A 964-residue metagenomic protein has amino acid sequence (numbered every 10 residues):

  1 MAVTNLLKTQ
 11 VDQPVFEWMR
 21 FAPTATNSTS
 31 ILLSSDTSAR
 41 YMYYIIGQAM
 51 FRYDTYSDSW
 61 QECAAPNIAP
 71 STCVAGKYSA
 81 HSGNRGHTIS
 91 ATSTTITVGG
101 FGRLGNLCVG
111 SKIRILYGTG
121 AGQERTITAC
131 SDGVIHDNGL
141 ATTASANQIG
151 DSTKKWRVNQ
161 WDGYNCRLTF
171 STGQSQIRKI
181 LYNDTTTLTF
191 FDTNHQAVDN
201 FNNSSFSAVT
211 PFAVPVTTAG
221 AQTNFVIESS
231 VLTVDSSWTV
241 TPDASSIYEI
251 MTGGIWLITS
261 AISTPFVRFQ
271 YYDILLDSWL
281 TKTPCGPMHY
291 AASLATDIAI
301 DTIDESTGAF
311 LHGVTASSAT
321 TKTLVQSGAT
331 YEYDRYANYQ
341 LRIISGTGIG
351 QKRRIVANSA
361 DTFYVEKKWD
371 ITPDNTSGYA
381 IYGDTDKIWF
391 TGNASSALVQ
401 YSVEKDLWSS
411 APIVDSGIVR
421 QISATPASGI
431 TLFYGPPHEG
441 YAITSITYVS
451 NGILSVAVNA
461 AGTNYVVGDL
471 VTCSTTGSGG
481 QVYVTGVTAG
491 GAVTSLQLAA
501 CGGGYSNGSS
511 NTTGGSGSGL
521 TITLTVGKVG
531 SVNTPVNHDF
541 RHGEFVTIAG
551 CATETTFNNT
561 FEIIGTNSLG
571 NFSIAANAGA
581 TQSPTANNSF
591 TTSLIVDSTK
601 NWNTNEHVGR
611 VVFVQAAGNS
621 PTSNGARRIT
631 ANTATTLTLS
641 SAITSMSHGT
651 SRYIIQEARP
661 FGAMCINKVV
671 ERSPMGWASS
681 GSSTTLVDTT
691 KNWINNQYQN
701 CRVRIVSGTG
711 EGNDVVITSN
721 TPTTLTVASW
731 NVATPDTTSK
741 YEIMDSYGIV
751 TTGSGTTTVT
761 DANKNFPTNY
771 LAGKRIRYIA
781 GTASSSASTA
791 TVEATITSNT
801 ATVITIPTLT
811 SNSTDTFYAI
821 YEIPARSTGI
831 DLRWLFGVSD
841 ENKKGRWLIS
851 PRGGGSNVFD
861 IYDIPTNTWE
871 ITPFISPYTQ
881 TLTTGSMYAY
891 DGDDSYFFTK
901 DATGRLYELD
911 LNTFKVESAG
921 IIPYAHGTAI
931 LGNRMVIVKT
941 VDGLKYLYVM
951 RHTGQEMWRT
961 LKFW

Functional and structural regions predicted by a protein language model:
M1-S82, G105-N106, D199-N200, A213-T217 (+8 more regions): Kelch-like beta-propeller repeat domains
T94-G99, G133-I135, S145-G150, T185-A197 (+14 more regions): A generic structural motif
I96, G110-I113, I127, I149 (+30 more regions): Extracellular/surface recognition and adhesion modules
R103-Y117, W156-S171, A197-E228, T239-G253 (+12 more regions): Extended Gly/Ser/Thr-rich low-complexity repeat segments, especially those forming or decorating extracellular
V109-G110, G122, G163, S175 (+10 more regions): A glycine-biased structural micro-motif
Y117-G120, S131-G133, K154-W156, F170-Q174 (+30 more regions): Acidic glycine-/aspartate-rich tracts in secreted/extracellular proteins
Q123-D132, Q176-N183, Q351-N358, V482-V487 (+4 more regions): Short beta-strand-centered aromatic/proline hotspots
H438-G530, P535-N537, R541-E544, T560 (+1 more regions): Conserved, function-critical positions that sit in or immediately flank catalytic and ligand-binding motifs
